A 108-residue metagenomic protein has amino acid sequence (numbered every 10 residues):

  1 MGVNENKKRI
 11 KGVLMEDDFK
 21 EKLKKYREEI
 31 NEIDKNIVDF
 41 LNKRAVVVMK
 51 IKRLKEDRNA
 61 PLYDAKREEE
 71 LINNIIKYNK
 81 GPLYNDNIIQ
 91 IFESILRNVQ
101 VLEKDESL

Functional and structural regions predicted by a protein language model:
G2-N6: Extreme N-terminal basic, low-complexity initiation segments that serve as generic localization/processing leaders
K7-L108: Domain-level signature for soluble enzymes in the chorismate/prephenate branch of the shikimate pathway
